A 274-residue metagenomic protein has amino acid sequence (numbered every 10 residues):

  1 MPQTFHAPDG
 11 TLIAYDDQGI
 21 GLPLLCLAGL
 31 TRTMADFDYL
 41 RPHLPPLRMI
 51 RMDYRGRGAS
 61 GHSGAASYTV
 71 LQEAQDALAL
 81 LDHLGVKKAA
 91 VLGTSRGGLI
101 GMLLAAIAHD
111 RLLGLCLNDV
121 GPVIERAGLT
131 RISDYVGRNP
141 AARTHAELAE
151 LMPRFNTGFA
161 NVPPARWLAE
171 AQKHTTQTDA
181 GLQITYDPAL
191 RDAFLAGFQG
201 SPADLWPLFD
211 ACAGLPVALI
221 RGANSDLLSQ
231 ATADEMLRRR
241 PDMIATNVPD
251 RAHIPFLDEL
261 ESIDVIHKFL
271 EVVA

Functional and structural regions predicted by a protein language model:
M1-L25, P45-L47, V86, L260-E261 (+1 more regions): Alpha/beta-hydrolase fold catalytic core
T11-H62: Conserved HGGG/HGGXW glycine-rich cap/lid loop of the alpha/beta-hydrolase fold
R41, I50-L92: Active-site loop/oxyanion-hole signature of alpha/beta-hydrolase fold enzymes
K87-R126: Conserved hydrolase catalytic core segment
V120-E147: A catalytic-pocket lid/entrance helix-loop region that shapes and gates access to the active site across common
R143-A196: Conserved alpha/beta-hydrolase catalytic His-Asp/Glu region
T178-R238, N247: Conserved serine/cysteine hydrolase catalytic core
V248-L260: Catalytic histidine-centered segment of alpha/beta-hydrolase-like enzymes
